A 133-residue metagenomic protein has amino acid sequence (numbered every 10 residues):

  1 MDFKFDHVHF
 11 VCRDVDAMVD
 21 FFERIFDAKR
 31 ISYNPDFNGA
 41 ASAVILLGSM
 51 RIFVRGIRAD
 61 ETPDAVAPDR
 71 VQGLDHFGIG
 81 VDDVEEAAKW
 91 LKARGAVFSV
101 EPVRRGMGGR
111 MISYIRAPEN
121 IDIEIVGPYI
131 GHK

Functional and structural regions predicted by a protein language model:
M1, I79, A88-K133: Vicinal oxygen chelate
M1-V19, L74-I79, Y129-K133: N-terminal beta-strand motif that seeds the catalytic metal site of vicinal oxygen chelate
D2, H9-I52: Core segments of cupin and vicinal oxygen chelate
D6, A40-A41, D75, M111: Residue-level marker for the onset of beta-strands and adjacent loop->beta junctions in well-ordered domains
F21, E85-W90: Short amphipathic alpha-helices within nucleic acid-binding modules
I31, D60-A65, V100-E101, K133: A short, acidic/glycine-rich surface segment
R55, A67-D75: Helix-adjacent hinge/juxtasegments
R70, F77-E85: Mid-chain, well-packed structural core segment of small domains
